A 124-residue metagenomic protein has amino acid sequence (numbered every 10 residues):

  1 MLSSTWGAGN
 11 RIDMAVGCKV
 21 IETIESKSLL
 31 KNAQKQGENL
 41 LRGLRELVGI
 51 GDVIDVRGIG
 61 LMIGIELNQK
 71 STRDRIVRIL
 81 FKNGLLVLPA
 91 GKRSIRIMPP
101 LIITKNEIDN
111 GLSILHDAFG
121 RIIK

Functional and structural regions predicted by a protein language model:
M1-K124: Conserved N-terminal phosphate-binding loop of PLP-dependent enzymes in the Aspartate aminotransferase
